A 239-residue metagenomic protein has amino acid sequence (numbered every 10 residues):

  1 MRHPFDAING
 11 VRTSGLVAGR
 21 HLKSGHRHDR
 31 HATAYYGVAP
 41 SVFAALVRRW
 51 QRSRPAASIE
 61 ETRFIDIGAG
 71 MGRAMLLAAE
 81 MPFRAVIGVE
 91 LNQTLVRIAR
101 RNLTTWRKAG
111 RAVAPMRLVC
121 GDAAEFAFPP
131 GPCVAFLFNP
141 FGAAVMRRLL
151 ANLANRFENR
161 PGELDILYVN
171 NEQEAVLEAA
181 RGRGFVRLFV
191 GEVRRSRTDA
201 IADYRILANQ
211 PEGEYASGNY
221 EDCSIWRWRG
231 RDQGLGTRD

Functional and structural regions predicted by a protein language model:
M1-E60: S-adenosyl-L-methionine
E61-G70: Conserved class I S-adenosyl-L-methionine
G72-L76: Glycine-rich SAM-binding Motif I of class I
N92: Conserved SAM/SAH-binding beta-strand->alpha-helix loop
R97-P130: S-adenosyl-L-methionine
P132-V145: A short SAM/SAH-binding and catalytic strip from SAM-dependent methyltransferases
A144-I225: C-terminal substrate-binding/active-site "lid" region of AdoMet-derived donor-dependent transferases
G230-D239: Short, basic, low-complexity termini and linkers enriched in Ser/Thr/Gly/Pro that act as targeting/leader peptides
